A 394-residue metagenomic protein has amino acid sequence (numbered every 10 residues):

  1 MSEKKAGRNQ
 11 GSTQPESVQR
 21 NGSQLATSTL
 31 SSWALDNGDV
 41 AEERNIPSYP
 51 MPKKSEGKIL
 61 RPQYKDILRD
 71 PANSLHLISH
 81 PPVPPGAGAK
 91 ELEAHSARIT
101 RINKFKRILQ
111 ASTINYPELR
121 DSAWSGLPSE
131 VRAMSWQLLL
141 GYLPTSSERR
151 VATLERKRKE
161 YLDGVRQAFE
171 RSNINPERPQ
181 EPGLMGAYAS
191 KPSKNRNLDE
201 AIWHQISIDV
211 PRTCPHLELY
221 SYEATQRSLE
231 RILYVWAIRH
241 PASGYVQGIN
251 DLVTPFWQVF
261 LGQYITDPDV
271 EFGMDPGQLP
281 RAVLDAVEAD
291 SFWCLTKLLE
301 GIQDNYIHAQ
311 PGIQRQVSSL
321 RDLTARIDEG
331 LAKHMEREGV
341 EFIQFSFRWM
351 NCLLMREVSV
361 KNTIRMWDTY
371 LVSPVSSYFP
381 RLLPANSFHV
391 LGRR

Functional and structural regions predicted by a protein language model:
M1-A242, W257-D285: N-terminal transition regions in large eukaryotic proteins
S55-E56, L77-R98, Q110, E118 (+4 more regions): Extended, Lys/Glu/Leu-rich amphipathic alpha-helical scaffolds
T100, K104, I114-E118, S122 (+16 more regions): Acidic, Ser/Thr-rich intrinsically disordered and amphipathic helical segments
W136-G141, V151-K157, V246, N250 (+3 more regions): Short amphipathic alpha-helical segments embedded in low-complexity Lys/Glu-rich regions
L138, D209, T213, I232-W236 (+8 more regions): Generic, well-ordered alpha-helical scaffold segments in large soluble proteins
S147-E148, D269, H308, K333 (+1 more regions): Intrinsically disordered, low-complexity regions enriched in proline, serine, glycine and charged residues
L219-A224, M335-E341, L353-R356: Short basic-aromatic helix/loop recognition motifs at nucleic-acid and histone-peptide binding interfaces
L252, F260, S346-R394: Alpha-helical catalytic/interaction cores of small GTPase-regulatory modules
